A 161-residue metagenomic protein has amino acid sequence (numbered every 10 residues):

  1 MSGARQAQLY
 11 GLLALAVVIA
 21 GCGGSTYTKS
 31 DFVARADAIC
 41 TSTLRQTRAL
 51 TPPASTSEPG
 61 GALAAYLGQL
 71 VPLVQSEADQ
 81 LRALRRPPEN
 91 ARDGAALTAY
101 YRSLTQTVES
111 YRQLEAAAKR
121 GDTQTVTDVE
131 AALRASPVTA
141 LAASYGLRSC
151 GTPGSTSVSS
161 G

Functional and structural regions predicted by a protein language model:
M1-G11: Bacterial N-terminal signal peptides that target proteins for export
A14: Flanking scaffold residues of small Cys/His-coordinated metal-binding clusters
V18-G21: C-terminal motif of bacterial Sec signal peptides marking the signal peptidase cleavage site
G23-S25: Bacterial signal peptide processing site
K29-R120, Q124-C150: Alpha-helical segments in soluble extracytoplasmic regions
V158-G161: Short, solvent-exposed mixed-charge patches
